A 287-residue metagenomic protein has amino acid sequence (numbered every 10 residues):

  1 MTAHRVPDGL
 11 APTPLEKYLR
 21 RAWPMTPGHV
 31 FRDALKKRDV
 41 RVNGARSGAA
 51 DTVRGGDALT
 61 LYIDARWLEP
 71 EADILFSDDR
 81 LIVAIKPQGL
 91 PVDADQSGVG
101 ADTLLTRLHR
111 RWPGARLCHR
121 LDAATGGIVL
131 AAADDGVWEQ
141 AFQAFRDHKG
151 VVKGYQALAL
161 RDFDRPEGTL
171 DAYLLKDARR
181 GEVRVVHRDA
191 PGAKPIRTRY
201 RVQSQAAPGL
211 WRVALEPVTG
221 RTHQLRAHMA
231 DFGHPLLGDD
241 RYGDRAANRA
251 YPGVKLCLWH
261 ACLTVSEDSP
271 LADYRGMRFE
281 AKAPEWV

Functional and structural regions predicted by a protein language model:
M1-D33, A190-P191, P208-L210, V218 (+1 more regions): Pseudouridine synthases involved in rRNA/tRNA modification
M1-R180: RNA pseudouridine synthases
L130, V213-L215: Short beta-strand motif preference
L160, Q203, E216, S266-D268: A generic structural motif
F163, A206-P208: Catalytic strand-loop-helix junctions within cyclic-nucleotide turnover domains
G181-G192: C-terminal amphipathic alpha-helical segment
A193-R197: Short proline/glycine- and basic residue-enriched helix-capping loop/turn segments at helix->loop/beta transitions
Y200: Long C-terminal interaction/binding lobes of large macromolecular proteins
